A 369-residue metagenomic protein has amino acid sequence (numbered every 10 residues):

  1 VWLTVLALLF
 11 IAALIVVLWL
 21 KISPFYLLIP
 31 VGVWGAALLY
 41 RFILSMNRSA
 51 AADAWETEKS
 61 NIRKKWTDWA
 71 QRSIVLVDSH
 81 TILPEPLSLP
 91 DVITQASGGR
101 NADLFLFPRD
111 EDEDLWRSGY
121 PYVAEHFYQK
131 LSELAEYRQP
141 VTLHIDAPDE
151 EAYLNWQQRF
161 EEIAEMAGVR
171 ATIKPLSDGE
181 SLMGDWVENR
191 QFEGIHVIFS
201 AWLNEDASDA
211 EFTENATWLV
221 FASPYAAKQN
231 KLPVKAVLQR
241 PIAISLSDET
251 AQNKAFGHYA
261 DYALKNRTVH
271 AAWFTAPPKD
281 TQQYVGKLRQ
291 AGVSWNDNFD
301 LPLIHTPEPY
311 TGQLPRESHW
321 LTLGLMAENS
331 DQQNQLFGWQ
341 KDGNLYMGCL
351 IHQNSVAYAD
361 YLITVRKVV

Functional and structural regions predicted by a protein language model:
V1-F192, W202, D206-T213, T217-V369: Conserved "HGTGT" condensation-loop signature of ketosynthase/thiolase-family condensing enzymes that catalyze
I198: Active-site-adjacent substructure of cysteine-protease-like catalytic cores
